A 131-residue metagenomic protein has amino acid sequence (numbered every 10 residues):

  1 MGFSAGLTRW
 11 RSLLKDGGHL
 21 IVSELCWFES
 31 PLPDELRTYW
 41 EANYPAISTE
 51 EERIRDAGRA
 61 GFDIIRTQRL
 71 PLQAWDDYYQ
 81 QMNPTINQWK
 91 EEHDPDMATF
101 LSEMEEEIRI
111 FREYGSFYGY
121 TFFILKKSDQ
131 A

Functional and structural regions predicted by a protein language model:
M1-G2, S30: Short N-terminal helix/helix-N-cap motif within the alpha/beta-hydrolase-1
G2, P45-T49, E103: Soluble or luminal CAZymes and related metallo-dependent hydrolases
S4-H19: A short glycine-rich, Lys/Arg-flanked "PGG" loop and its adjoining helix->strand segment in the class I
I21-E24, R66-Q68: Short, conserved beta-strand edge motifs with alternating hydrophobic and charged residues
V22-Y44: Short, glycine-/aromatic-enriched active-site segment of Class I SAM-dependent methyltransferases
P45-T67: Short alpha-helix
R66-A131: Conserved Class I S-adenosyl-L-methionine
